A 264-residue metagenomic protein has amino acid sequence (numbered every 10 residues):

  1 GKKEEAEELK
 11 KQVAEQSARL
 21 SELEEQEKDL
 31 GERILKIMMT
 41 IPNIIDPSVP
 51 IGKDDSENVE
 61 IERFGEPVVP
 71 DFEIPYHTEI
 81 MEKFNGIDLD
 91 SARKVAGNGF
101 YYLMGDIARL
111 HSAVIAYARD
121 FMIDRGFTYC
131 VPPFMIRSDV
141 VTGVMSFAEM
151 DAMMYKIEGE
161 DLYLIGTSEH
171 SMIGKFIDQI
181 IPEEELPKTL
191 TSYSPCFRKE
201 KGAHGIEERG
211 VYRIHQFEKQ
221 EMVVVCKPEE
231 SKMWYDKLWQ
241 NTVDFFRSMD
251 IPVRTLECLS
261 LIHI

Functional and structural regions predicted by a protein language model:
G1-P67, G86: N-terminal alpha-helical targeting/anchoring segments
R63-L261: TRNA-recognition modules of translation machinery and tRNA-sensing kinases, especially anticodon-binding
